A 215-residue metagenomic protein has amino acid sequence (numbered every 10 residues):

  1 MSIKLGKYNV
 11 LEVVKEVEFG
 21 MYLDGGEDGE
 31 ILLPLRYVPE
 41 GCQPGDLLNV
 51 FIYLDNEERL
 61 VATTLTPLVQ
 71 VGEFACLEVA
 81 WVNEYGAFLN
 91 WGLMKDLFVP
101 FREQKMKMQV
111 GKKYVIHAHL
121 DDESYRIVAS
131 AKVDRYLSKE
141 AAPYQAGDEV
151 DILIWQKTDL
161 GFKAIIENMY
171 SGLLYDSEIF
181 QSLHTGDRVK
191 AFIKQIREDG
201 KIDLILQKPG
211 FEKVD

Functional and structural regions predicted by a protein language model:
M1-D215: Single-stranded RNA-binding regions, centering on S1/OB-family and related RNA-binding modules
